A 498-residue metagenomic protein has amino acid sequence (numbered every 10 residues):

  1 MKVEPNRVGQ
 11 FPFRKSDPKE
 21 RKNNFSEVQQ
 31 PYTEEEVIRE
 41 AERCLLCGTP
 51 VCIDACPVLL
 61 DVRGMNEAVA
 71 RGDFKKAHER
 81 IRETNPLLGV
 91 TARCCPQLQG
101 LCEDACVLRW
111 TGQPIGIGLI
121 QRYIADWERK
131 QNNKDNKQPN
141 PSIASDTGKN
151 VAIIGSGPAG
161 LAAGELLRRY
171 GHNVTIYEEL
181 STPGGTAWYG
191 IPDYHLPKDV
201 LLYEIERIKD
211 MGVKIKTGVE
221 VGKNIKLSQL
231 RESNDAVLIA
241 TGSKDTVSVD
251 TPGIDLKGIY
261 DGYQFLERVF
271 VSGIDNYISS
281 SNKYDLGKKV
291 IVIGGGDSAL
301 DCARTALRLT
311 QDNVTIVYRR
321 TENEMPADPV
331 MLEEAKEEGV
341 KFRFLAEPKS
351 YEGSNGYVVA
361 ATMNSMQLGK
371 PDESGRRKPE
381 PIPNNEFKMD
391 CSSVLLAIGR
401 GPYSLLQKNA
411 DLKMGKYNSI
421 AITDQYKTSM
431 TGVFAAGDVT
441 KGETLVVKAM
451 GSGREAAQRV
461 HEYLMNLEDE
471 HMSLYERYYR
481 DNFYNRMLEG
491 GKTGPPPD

Functional and structural regions predicted by a protein language model:
M1-Y32, E333-E338, E347-V359, Q367-G369 (+1 more regions): Mid-to-C-terminal Rossmann-like scaffold of FAD/NAD(P)H-dependent oxidoreductases
R21-R39, D61-R93, T111-I143, F270 (+1 more regions): Ferredoxin-type iron-sulfur electron-transfer modules in oxidoreductases and energy-metabolism complexes
S145-D146, N150-I154, L202-T251, S350-T362 (+3 more regions): Feature captures the FAD/FMN-dependent oxidoreductase FAD-binding
D146-A159, L286-I293: Beta1/beta-strand and adjacent pyrophosphate-binding region of the FAD-binding site in flavoprotein oxidoreductases
N150-T175, A299-L307: N-terminal Rossmann-like FAD-binding beta1-loop-alpha1 element of flavoenzymes
N173-I176, L180-M211, I215-K216, A303-S350 (+1 more regions): Rossmann-like dinucleotide-binding cores of NAD(P)H-dependent redox enzymes
D255-G287, D372-E443: FAD-site-proximal beta/loop scaffold in flavoenzymes
C302, V439-L464: A conserved FAD-binding loop/helix module that cradles the flavin
